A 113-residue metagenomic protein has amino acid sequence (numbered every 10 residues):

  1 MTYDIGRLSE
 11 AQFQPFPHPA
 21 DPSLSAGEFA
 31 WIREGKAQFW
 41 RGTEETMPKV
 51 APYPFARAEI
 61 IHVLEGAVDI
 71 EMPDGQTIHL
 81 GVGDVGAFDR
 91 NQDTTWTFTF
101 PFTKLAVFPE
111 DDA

Functional and structural regions predicted by a protein language model:
M1-T43: A short, N-terminal "cap"/entry segment at the start of jelly-roll beta-barrel domains of the cupin/DSBH fold
R33-F55, D89-N91: Conserved short histidine dyad/triad with adjacent acidic residue
K49-F55, E71-M72, I78, T97-F98: Short histidine-centered beta-strand/loop micro-motifs that create catalytic or ligand/metal-coordination sites
P54-I70: Short, conserved beta-strand element in jelly-roll/cupin
D74-R90: Short acidic-glycine-tyrosine-enriched beta hairpin
R90-A113: Ligand-binding loop in jelly-roll beta-barrel domains
